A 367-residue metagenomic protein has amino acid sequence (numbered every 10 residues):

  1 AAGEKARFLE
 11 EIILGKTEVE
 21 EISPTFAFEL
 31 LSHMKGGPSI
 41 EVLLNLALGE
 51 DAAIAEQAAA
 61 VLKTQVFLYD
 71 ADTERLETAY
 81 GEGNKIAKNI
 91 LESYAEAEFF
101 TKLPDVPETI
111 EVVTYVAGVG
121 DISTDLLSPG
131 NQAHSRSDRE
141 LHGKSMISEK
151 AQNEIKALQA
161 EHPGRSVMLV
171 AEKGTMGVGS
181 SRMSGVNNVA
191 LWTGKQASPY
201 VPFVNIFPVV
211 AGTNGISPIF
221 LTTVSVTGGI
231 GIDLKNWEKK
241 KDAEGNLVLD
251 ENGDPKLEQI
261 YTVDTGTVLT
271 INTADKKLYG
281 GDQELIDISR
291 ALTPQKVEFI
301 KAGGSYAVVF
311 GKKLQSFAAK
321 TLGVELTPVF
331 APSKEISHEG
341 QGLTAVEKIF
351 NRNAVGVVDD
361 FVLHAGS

Functional and structural regions predicted by a protein language model:
A1, I22-K35, N45, E56-L68 (+1 more regions): Structural detector for internal amphipathic alpha-helices that build alpha-solenoid repeat scaffolds
A2-G15, G36-L48, L68-A79: Amphipathic alpha-helical scaffolding segments comprising HEAT/armadillo-like alpha-solenoid repeats
T17-E20, E50-A52, G83-N84: Short inter-helical turns and helix N-cap capping residues of alpha-solenoid HEAT/ARM repeat scaffolds
K85-G174, R182-F203, G340, K348-N353: Non-catalytic terminal/interface segments that mediate subunit docking, oligomerization, and allosteric communication
W192-G231: Anionic-ligand anchoring segments at beta-strand to alpha-helix junctions in alpha/beta enzyme folds, i.e., glycine
G215-V329: Acidic, glycine-rich flexible loop/linker segments
V329-S367: N-terminal amphipathic, basic-rich helices that act as targeting or association modules
